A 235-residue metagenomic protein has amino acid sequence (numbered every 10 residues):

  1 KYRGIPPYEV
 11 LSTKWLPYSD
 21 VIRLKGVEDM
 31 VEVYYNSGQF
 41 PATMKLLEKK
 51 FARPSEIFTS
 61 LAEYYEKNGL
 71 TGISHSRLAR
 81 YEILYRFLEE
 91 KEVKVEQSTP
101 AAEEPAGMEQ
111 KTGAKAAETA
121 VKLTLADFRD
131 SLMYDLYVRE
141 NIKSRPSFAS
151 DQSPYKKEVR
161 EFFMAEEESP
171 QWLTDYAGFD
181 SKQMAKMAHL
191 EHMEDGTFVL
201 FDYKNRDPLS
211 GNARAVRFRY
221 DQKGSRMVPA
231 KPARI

Functional and structural regions predicted by a protein language model:
K1-S55: A structural motif corresponding to the C-terminal lobe/cap of the Radical SAM core domain
I5-Y8, N68, G72, A116: Generic preference for well-ordered secondary structure
V10, R129-M133, V199-F201, F218: Generic preference for hydrophobic/aromatic residues in regular secondary structure cores
K14, K25, K45, K49-K50 (+12 more regions): Context-gated lysine
Q39-K94: An accessory alpha-helical subdomain
I73-F179, Q183: Hydrophobic, aromatic-lined core segments that form the binding pocket/scaffold for planar heteroaromatic ligands
D151-I235: Charge-dense, extended regions
